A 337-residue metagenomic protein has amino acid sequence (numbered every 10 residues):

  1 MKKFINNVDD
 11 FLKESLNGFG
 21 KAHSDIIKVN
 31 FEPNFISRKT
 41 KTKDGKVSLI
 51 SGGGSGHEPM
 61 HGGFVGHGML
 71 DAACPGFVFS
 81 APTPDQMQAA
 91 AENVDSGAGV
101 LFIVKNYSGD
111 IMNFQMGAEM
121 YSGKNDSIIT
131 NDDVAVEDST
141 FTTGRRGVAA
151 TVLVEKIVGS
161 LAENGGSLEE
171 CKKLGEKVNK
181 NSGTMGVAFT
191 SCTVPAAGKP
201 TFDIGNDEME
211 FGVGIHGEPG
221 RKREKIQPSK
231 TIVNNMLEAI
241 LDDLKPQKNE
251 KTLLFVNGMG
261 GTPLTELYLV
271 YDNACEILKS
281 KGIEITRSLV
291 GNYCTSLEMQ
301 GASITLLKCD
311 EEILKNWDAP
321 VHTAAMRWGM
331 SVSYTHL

Functional and structural regions predicted by a protein language model:
K2-T42, G52-G56, M60-F64: N-terminal, Lys/Arg-enriched amphipathic/low-complexity engagement segments that precede the first folded domain
H57, F64-G66, L70-S96: Glycine-rich oxoanion-binding loops at beta->alpha junctions
I111-K124, E266-D272: Short Gly/Thr/Asp-enriched flexible loops that form oxyanion-binding sites at enzyme active sites
I128-N181: Short alpha-helices
N164-L269: Mixed-charge interfacial surface used for oligomerization/domain docking and macromolecular partner engagement
M259-E276, S296-C309: Short glycine/threonine-rich loop-to-helix capping motif typified by GTGT followed within a few residues by an Asp-Pro
V290-H322: C-terminal edge-of-domain segments
T335-H336: Conserved small/polar residues in nucleotide/adenosyl-binding loops
